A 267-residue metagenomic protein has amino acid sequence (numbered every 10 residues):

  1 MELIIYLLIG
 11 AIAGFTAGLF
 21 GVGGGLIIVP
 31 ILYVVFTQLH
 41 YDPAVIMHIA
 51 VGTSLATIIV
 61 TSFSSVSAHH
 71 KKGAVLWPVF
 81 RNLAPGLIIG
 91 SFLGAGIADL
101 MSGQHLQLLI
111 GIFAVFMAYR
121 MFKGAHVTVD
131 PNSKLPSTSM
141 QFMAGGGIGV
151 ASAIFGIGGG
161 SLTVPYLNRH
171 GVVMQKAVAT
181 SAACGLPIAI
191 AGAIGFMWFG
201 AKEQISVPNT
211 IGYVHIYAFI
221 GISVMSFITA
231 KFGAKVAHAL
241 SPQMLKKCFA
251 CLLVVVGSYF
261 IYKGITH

Functional and structural regions predicted by a protein language model:
M1-F20, I27-H48, S62-V150, P165-K176 (+2 more regions): Juxtamembrane transmembrane-helix boundary motif
T53-T61, I89, A183-G195: Membrane-embedded alpha-helical segments of transport systems, primarily multispan ion/solute transporters
A151-F155: Short helix-to-loop capping/linker segments positioned immediately adjacent to catalytic or ligand/cofactor-binding
G159-L162, V178: Short glycine/serine/threonine-rich phosphate/pyrophosphate-binding segments that cradle anionic phosphate groups
